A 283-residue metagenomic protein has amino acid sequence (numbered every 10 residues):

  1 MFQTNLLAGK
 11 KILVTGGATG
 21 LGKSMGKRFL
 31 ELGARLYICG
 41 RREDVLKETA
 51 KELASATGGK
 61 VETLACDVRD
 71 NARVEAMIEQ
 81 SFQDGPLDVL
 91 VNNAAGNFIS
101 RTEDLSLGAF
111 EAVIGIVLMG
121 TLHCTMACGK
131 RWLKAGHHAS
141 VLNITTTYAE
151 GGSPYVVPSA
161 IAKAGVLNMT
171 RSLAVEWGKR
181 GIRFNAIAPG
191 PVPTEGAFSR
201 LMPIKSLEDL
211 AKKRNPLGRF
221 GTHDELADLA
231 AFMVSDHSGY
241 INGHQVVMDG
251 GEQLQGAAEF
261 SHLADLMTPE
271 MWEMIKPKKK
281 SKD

Functional and structural regions predicted by a protein language model:
A18-G20: Conserved glycine-rich cofactor-binding loop
V91, G178, R183, I241-G243: Short, small/polar-rich loop/turn modules that mediate ligand/substrate recognition or access, typified
R101-T102, S106-I114, A211: Substrate-binding pocket helix/loop in short-chain dehydrogenase/reductase
L105, G152-I161, S172, A197-R200 (+1 more regions): Active-site loop-to-helix junction immediately N-terminal to the catalytic Tyr of the SDR YXXXK motif in Rossmann-fold
T125, A162, T170: Active-site helix of classical SDR
K130, V175-K179, G239: Alpha-helical segment proximal to the catalytic Tyr-Lys
R219-M248, Q253: C-terminal substrate-recognition "lid" of short-chain dehydrogenase/reductases
